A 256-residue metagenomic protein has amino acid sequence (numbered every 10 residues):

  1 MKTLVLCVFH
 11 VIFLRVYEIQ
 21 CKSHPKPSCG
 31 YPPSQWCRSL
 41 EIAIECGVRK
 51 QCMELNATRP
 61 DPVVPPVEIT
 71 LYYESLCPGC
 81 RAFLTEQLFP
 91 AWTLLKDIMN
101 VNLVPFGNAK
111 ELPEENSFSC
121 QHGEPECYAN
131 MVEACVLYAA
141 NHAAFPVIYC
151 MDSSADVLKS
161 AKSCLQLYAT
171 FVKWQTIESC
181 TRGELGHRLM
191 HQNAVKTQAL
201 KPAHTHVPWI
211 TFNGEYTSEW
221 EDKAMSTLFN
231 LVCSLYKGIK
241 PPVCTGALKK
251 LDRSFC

Functional and structural regions predicted by a protein language model:
K2-V5, Y17-P25, Y72, A155-C256: C-terminal cap of thioredoxin/glutaredoxin-like
V8, V16-V64, C256: N-terminal leader/targeting and pre-domain segments
V16, P32, V64-V67, K96 (+5 more regions): Eukaryote-biased feature marking scaffold/signaling PDZ-domain proteins and nuclear chromatin regulators
S23, Y31, S39, V48 (+6 more regions): Disulfide-rich extracellular modules and peptides
M53-N56, M131, V195: Alpha-helical scaffolding within the catalytic cores of extracellular/periplasmic polymer-degrading hydrolases
T58-V63, A91-L94, Y138-H142, Q198-P202: Surface-exposed acidic, glycine-flexible loop patches that form ligand/cofactor-binding and adhesion interfaces
I69-Q175, I239, G246-F255: Structural alpha/beta surface segment adjacent to cysteine/selenocysteine redox centers across thiol/disulfide enzymes
